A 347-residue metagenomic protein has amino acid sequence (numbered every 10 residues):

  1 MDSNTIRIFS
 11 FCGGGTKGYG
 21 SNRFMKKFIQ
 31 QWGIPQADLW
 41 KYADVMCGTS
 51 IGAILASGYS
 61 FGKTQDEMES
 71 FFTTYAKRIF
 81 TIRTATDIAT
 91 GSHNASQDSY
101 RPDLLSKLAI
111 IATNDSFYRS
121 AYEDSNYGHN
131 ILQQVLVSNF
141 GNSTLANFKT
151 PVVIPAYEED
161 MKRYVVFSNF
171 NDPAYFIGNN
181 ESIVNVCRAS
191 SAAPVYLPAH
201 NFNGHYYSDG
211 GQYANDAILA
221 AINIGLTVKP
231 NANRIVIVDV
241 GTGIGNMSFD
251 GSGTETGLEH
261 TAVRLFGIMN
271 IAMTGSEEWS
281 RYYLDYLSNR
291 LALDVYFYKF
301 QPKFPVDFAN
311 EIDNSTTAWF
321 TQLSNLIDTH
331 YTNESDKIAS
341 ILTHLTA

Functional and structural regions predicted by a protein language model:
M1-D2, I34-W40, V137-V152, L226-N231: Surface-exposed acidic, glycine-flexible loop patches that form ligand/cofactor-binding and adhesion interfaces
D2-C12, T16-L136, F176, V184-C187 (+1 more regions): Patatin-like phospholipase
D2-N4, E123, P198-G204, Q212-N215 (+4 more regions): C-terminal helical/tail subdomains of lipid-metabolizing enzymes
F11, F167, S208, F300-K303: Hydrophobic residues at beta-strand termini and immediately following loops that shape nucleotide-binding pockets
C12-T16, I51-I54, F61-G62, Y157-M161 (+4 more regions): Conserved beta-strand elements of beta-rich interaction domains across eukaryotes, especially beta-propellers
D115, Q133, A146-P230: Active-site gating loop/helix substructures
S116-S120, S125-P151, D250-L287: Surface cap/lid and interfacial helix-loop subdomains adjacent to catalytic sites that gate substrate access
